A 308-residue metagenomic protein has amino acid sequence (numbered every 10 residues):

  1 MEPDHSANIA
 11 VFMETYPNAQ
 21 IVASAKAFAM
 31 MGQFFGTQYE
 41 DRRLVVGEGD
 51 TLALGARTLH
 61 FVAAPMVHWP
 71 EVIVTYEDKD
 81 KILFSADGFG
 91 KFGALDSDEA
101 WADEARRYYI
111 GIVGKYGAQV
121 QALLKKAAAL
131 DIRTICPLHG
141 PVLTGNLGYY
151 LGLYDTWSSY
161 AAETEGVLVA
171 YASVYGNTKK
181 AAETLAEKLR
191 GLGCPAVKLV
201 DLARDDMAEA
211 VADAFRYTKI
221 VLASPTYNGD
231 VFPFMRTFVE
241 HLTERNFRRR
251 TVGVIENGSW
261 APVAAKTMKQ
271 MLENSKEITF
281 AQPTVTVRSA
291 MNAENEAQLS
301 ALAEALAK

Functional and structural regions predicted by a protein language model:
M1, K81, D87-G88, G140 (+1 more regions): Active-site metal-binding loops of divalent metal-dependent hydrolases
M1-L52: Active-site HxH/HxHxD metal-binding segment of metal-dependent hydrolases
N8, D206-A210: Short acidic active-site motifs
F35-E99: Catalytic core of the metallo-beta-lactamase
H68, G88-K115, S158-E163: Active-site-proximal loop/helix segment associated with metal-binding centers of metalloenzymes
S97-I135, H139-V142, T184-V200, A210-K308: FMN-binding flavodoxin-like domain, especially the glycine-rich phosphate-binding loop
C136-E163: Short N-terminal or domain-adjacent regulatory/targeting segments
A170-L192: Short, charged N-terminal beta->alpha structural module
